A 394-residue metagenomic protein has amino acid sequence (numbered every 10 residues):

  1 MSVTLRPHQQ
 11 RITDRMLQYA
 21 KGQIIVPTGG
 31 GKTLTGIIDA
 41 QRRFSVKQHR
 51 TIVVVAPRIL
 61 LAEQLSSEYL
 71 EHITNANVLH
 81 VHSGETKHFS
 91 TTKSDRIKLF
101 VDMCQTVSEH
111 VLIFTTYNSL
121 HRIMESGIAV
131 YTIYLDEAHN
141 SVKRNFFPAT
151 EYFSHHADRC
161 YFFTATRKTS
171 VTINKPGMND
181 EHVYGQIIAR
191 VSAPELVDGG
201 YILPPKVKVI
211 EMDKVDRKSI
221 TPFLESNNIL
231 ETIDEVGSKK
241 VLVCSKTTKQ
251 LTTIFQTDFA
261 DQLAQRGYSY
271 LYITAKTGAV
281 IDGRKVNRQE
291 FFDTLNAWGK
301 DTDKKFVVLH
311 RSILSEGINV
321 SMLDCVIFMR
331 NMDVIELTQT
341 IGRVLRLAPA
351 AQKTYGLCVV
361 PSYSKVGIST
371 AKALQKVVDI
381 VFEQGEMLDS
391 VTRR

Functional and structural regions predicted by a protein language model:
M1-I25: Conserved pre-motif I regulatory segment
Y19-D39: Walker A/P-loop
T33-I38, Q48-I73, K246-T252: Conserved Walker A/P-loop ATP-binding site and its immediately adjacent core in helicase/helicase-like ATPase domains
L60-K93: Conserved helix-turn-beta segment of the N-terminal RecA-like "Helicase ATP-binding" lobe in SF1/SF2 helicases
L99-A149, H310-S312: Conserved RecA-like ASCE ATPase "motif II neighborhood" in helicase/translocase motors
N140, G278-D389: Conserved RecA-like P-loop NTPase helicase motor core
N140-I202: Post-DEXD/H (motif II) to motif III coupling segment of the RecA-like Helicase ATP-binding lobe
G185-F259: Conserved interdomain linker/interface between the two RecA-like ATPase lobes of SF2 helicase motors
